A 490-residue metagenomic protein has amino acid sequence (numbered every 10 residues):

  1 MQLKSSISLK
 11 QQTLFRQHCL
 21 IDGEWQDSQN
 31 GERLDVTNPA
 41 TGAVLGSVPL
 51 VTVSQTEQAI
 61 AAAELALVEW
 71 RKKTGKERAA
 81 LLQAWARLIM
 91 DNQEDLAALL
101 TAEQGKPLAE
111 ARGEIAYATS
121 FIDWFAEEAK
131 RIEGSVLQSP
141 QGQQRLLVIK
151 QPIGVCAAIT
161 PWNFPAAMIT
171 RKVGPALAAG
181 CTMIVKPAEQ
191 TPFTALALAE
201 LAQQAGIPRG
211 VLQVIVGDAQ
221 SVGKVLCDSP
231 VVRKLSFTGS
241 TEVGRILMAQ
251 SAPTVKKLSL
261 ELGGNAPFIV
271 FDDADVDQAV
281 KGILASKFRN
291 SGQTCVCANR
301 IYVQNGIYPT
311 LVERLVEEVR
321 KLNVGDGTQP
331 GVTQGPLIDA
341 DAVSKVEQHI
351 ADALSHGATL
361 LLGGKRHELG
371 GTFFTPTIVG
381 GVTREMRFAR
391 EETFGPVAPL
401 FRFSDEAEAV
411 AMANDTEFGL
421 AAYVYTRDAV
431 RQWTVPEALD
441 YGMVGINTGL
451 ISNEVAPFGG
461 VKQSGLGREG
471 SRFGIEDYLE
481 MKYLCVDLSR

Functional and structural regions predicted by a protein language model:
M1-A40: Hydrophobic face of amphipathic alpha-helices that form TPR/SEL1-like repeat modules and related alpha-solenoid
P39, V53-T56, G75, Q93 (+6 more regions): Residues at or immediately preceding the N-termini of alpha-helices
T41-S47, V232, I269, N323-G327 (+4 more regions): Conserved C-terminal structural/oligomerization subdomain of aldehyde/semialdehyde dehydrogenase
G42, R78, L100, I122 (+10 more regions): Residue-level signal for inorganic ion chemistry
A43-I132, Q143: Glycine-rich loop-to-alpha-helix module at the N-terminal edge of alpha/beta enzyme cores
L45-V51, A66-K72, A158, F268-F271 (+5 more regions): Short, well-ordered beta-strand elements within core beta-sheets of diverse protein domains
G134-Q278, F403: Rossmann-like NAD(P) dinucleotide-binding subdomain of oxidoreductase/dehydrogenase enzymes
E242-T383, I446: ALDH superfamily catalytic-core signature
